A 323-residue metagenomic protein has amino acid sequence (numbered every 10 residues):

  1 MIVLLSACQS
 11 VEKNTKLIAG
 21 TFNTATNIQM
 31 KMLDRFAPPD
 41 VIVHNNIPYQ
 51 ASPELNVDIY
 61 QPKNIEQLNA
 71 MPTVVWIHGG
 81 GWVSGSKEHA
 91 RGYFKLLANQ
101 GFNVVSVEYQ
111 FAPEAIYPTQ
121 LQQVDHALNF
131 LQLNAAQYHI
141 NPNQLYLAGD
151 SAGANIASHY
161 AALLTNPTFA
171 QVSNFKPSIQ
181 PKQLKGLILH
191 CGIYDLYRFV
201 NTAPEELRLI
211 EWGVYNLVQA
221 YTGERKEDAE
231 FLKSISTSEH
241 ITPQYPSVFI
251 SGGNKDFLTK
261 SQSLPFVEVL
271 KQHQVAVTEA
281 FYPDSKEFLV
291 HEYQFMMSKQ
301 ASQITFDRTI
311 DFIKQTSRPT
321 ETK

Functional and structural regions predicted by a protein language model:
C8-K323: Alpha/beta-hydrolase superfamily serine-hydrolase fold, recognizing
